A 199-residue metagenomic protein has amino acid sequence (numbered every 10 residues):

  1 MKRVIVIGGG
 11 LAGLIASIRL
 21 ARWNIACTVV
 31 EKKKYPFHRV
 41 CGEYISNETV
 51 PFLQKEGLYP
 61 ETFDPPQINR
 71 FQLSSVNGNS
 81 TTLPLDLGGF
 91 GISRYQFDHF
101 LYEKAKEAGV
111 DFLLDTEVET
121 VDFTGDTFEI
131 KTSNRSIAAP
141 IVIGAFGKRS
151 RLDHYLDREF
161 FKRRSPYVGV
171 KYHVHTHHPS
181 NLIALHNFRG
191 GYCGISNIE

Functional and structural regions predicted by a protein language model:
M1-A12: Beta1/beta-strand and adjacent pyrophosphate-binding region of the FAD-binding site in flavoprotein oxidoreductases
I7, I18-C41: Glycine-rich FAD pyrophosphate-binding loop
A12, Y35, R149: Conserved Rossmann-like nucleotide-cofactor binding loop
L14-I15, N47-E48: Short alpha-helical segment within the catalytic ATP-binding CA
I15, R19, V142: Hydrophobic/aromatic ligand-binding patch that stacks against planar heteroaromatic rings of cofactors or nucleotides
W23, K104-E199: Predominantly flavin-linked oxidoreductase catalytic cores and closely associated redox partners
A26-C27, Y59, D111: Residue-level detector of anion-binding/catalytic polar loops
T49-K104, F123: A conserved beta-strand/loop capping segment in the N-terminal third of enzymes that catalyze redox or closely related
